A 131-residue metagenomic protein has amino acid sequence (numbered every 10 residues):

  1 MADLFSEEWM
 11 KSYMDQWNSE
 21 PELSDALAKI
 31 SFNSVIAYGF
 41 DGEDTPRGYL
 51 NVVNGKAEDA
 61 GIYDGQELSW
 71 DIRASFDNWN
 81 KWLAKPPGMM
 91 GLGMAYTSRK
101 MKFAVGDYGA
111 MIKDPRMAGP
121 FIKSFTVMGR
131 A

Functional and structural regions predicted by a protein language model:
M1-A131: Feature captures hydrophobic
